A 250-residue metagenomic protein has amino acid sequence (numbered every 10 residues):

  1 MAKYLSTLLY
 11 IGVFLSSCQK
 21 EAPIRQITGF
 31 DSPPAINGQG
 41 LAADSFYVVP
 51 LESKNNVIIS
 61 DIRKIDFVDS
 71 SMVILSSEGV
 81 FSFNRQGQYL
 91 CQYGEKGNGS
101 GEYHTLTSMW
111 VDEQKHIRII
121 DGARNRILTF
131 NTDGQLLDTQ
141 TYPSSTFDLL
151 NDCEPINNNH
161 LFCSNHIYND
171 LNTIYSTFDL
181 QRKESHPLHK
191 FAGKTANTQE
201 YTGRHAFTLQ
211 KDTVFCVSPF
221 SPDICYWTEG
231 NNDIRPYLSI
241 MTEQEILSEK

Functional and structural regions predicted by a protein language model:
L15-S17: C-terminal motif of bacterial Sec signal peptides marking the signal peptidase cleavage site
E21-L51: Blade/loop signatures of beta-propeller domains
Y47-E78: Beta-strand-rich domains and repeat architectures in extracellular enzymes and scaffolds, especially beta-propellers
S53-N56, Q88-E113, I120-G122, S144: Blade-loop segments of beta-propeller domains
D61-K64, H104-S108, F147-E154, Q199-A206: Repeated scaffold domains used in trafficking and secretory/extracellular systems, primarily beta-propellers
F67-D69, V111-Q114, P155-N158, L209-K211: Residue-level detector of Asp-centered blade-edge/turn motifs that repeat once per structural unit in beta-propeller
N84-Q88, N131-Q135, D179-K183, T228-N231: Short loop/turn segments that connect beta-strands within beta-propeller blades
G122-N158, F162-L171, L188-K194: Asp-box/WD-like beta-propeller blade repeats and closely related beta-sheet repeat scaffolds
